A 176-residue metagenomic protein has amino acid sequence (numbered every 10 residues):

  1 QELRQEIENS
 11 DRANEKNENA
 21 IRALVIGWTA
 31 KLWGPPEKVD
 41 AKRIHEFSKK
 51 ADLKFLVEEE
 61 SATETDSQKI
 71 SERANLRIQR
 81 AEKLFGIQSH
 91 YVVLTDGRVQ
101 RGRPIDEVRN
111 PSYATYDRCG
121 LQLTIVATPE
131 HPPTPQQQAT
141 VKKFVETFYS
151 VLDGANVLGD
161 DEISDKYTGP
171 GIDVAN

Functional and structural regions predicted by a protein language model:
Q1-T29, S61-I70, P104, R118-L121 (+1 more regions): Basic/polar, cationic surfaces and motifs that engage anionic cell-wall and phosphate/carboxylate ligands
E2-E107: Short, conserved "active-site rim" segments that organize catalytic pockets and cofactor/ligand binding
R109-P111: Glycine-rich phosphate/pyrophosphate-binding beta-alpha loops
Y113-Y116: Flexible, solvent-exposed short loops/turns enriched in glycine
